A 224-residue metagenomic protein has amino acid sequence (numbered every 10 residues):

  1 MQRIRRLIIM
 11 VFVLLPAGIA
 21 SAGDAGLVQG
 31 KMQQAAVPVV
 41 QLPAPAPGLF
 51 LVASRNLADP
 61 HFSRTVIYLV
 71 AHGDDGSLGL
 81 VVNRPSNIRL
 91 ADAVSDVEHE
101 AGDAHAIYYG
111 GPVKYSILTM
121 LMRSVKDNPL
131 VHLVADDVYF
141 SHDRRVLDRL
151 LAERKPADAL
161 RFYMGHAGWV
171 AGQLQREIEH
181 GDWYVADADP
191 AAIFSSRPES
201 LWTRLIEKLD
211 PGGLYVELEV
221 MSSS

Functional and structural regions predicted by a protein language model:
M1, P16, A22: Extended interaction regions within the primary functional domain
M1-I8: Bacterial N-terminal signal peptides that target proteins for export
I8-G18: Bacterial N-terminal signal peptides
S21-S224: A short aromatic-anchored loop/beta-hairpin motif
